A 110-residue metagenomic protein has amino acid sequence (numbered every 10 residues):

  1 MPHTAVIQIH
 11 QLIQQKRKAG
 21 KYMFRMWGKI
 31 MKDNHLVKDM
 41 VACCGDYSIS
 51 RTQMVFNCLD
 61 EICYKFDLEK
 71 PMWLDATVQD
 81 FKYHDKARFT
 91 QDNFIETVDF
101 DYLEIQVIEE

Functional and structural regions predicted by a protein language model:
P2-H3, Q8, T52, D67: Short N-terminal alpha-helical targeting/association segments
H3-Y22: Short, Lys/Arg-enriched N-terminal segments with co-localized hydrophobic residues within the first ~10-30 amino acids
A5, D39, D80-H84: Residue-level signal for well-ordered alpha-helical segments
G20, N34, T97-D99: A generic structural signal for short, solvent-exposed coil/turn residues that cap or connect secondary-structure
Y22-A42: Short, extreme N-terminal segment that most often corresponds to the first beta-strand
L36-K65: Short, flexible N-terminal segments of the mature chain
C58-E110: Acidic, low-complexity intrinsically disordered segments
